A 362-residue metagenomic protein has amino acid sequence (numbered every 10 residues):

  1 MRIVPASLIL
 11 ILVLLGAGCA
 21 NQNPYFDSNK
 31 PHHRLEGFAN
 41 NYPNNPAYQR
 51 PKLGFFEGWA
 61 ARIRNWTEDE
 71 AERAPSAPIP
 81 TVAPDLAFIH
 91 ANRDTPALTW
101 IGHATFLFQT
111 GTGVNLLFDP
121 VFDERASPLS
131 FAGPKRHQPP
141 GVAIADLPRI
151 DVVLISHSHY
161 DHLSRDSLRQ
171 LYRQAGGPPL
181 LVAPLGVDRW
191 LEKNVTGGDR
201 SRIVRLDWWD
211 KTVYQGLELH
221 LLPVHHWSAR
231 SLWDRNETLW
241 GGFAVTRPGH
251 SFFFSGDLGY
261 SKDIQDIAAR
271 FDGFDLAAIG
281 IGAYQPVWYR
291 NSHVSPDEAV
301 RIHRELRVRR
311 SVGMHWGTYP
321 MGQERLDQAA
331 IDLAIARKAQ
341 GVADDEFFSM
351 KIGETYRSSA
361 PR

Functional and structural regions predicted by a protein language model:
M1-I3: Positively charged n-region of N-terminal signal peptides that target proteins for export
P5, I11-L12, G16-D146, T246-G256 (+1 more regions): Metallo-beta-lactamase
A20-R50, I144-L147, V152, H159 (+3 more regions): Cap/insert and terminal regions of metallo-dependent hydrolase folds
R73-T95, P184-H250, D332-E354, S359-A360: Metallo-beta-lactamase
W100-H103, Y160, L181, R205-W209 (+3 more regions): Tryptophan-centric aromatic hotspots in well-structured domains and transmembrane helices
Q109-T110, V213-F274, R290, V294-E298: Catalytic core of the metallo-beta-lactamase
F122-P139, W227-D234, Q285-H293, P320: Acidic/histidine-rich helix-loop elements that form or flank divalent-metal/phosphate-binding sites at the catalytic
F122-S130, G141-K211: Active-site HxH/HxHxD metal-binding segment of metal-dependent hydrolases
